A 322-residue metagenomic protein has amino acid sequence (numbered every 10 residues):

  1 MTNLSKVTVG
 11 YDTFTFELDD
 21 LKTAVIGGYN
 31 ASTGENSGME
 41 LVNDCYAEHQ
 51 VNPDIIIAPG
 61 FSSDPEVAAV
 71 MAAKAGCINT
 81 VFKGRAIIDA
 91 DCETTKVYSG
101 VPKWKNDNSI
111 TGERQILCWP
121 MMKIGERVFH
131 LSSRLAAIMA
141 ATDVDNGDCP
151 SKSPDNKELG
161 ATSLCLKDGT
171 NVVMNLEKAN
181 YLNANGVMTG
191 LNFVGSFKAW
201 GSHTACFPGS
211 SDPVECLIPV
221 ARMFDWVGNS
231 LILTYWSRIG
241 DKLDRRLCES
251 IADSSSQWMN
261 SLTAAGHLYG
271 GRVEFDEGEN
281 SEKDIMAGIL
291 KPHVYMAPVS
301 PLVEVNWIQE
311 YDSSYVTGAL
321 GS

Functional and structural regions predicted by a protein language model:
M1-A24: Surface-exposed interaction regions enriched in Ser/Thr/Asp/Glu that occur as long low-complexity tracts or repetitive
T2, C92, M122-K123, G278-G288: Short, ordered beta-strand-loop transition motifs
N3, V51-N52, H267-Y269: Short loop/turn motifs at secondary-structure junctions
G10, P59, Y295-A297: Structured loops at beta-to-helix junctions and adjacent beta-edge loops in soluble globular domains
F16, A24-N30, L268-S322: Compositionally biased, low-complexity/repeat regions
L21-A24, Y29-Y235, R272, D276: A glycine- and small-residue-enriched flexible loop/hinge signal that marks low-structured segments
P65-A68, E249, D253, G288: Conserved structured core elements
L217-G278: Acidic, low-complexity glycine/serine/threonine-rich segments
